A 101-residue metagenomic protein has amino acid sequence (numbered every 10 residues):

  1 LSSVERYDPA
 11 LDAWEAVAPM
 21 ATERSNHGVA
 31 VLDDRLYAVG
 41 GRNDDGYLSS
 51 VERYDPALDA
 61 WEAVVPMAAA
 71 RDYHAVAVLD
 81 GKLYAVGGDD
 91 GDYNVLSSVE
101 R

Functional and structural regions predicted by a protein language model:
L1-R101: Kelch-like beta-propeller repeat domains
